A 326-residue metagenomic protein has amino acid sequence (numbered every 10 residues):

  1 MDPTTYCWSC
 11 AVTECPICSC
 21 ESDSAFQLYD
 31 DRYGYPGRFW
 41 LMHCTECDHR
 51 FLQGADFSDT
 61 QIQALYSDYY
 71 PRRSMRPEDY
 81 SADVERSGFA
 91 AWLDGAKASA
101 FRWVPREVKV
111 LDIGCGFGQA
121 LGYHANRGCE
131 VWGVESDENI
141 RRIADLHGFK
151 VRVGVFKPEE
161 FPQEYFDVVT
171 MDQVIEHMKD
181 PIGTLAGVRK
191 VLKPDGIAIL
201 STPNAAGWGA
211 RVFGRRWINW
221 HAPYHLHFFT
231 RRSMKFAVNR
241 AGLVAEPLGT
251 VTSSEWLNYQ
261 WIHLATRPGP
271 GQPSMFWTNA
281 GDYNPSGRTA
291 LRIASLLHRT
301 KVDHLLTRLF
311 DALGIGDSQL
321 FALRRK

Functional and structural regions predicted by a protein language model:
M1-D172, I182-A186, T250, M275 (+3 more regions): Conserved N-terminal segment of class I S-adenosyl-L-methionine
R73-S74, F213-A222, I262-P268: Short glycine/proline- and charge-enriched loop/turn segments that cap or connect secondary-structure elements
D172-K179, S201, Y224: Short catalytic micro-motifs in class I SAM-dependent methyltransferases
K179-G183, A210: Short N-terminal helix/helix-N-cap motif within the alpha/beta-hydrolase-1
I182-I197: A short glycine-rich, Lys/Arg-flanked "PGG" loop and its adjoining helix->strand segment in the class I
A198-H227, R232-N239: Short, glycine-/aromatic-enriched active-site segment of Class I SAM-dependent methyltransferases
R232-Q272: Substrate-binding/catalytic lobe of Class I Rossmann-like enzymes that use SAM or dcSAM, i.e., the mid-to-C-terminal
